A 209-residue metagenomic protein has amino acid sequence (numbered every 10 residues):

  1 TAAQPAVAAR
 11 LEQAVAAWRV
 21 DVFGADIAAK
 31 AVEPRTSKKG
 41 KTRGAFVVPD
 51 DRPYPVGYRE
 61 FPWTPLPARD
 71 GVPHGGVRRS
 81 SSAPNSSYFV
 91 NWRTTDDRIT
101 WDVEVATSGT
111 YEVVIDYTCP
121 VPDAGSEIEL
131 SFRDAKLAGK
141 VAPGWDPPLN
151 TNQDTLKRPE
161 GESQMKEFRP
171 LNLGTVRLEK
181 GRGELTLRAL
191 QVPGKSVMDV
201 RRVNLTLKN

Functional and structural regions predicted by a protein language model:
T1-A2, A9: C-terminal, low-complexity/hydrophilic appendages and adjacent surface loops of extracellular/periplasmic anionic
A8-N209: Extracytoplasmic
